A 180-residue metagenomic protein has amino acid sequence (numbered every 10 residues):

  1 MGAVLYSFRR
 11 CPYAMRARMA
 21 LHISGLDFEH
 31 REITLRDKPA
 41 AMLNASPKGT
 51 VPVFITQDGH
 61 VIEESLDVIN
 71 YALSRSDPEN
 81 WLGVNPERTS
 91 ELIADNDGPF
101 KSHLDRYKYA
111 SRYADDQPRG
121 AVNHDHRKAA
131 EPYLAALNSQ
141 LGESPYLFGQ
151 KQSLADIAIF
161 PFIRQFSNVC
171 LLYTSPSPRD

Functional and structural regions predicted by a protein language model:
M1-R127: GST-like domain detector, emphasizing the conserved glutathione-binding G-site in the N-terminal thioredoxin-like
D95, P99, Y133-A136, P161-Q165: Alpha-helical scaffold segments in carbohydrate-active enzymes
D105, Y109, A135-S139, I163: Amphipathic, well-packed alpha-helical segments that form the structural scaffold of globular domains
P118, C170-L172: A short acidic/glycine-rich loop-to-helix N-cap element
H124-L141: Amphipathic alpha-helical packing segments from all-alpha helical-bundle domains
L147-C170: GST superfamily/GST-like fold recognition
Y173-D180: Conserved small/polar residues in nucleotide/adenosyl-binding loops
